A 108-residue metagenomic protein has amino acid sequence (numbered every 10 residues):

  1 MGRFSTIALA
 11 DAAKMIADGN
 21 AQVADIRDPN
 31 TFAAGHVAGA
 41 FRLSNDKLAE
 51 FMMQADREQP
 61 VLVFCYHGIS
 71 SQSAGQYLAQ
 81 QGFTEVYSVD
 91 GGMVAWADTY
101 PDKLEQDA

Functional and structural regions predicted by a protein language model:
M1-Q22, P29-P60, I69-A108: Rhodanese-like catalytic fold shared by cysteine-dependent sulfurtransferases and DSP/PTP-type phosphatases
F64-C65: Short, surface-exposed ligand- or partner-binding patches at beta-edge/loop junctions that are enriched in aromatics
